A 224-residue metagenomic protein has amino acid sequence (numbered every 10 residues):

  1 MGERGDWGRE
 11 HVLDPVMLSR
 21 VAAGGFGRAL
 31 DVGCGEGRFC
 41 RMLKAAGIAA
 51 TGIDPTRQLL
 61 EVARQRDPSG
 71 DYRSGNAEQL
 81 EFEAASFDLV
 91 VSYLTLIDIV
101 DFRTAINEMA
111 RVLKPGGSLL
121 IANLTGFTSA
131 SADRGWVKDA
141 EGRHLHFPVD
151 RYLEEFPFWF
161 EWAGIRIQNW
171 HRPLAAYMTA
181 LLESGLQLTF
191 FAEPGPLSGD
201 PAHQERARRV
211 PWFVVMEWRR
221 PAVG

Functional and structural regions predicted by a protein language model:
M1-G25, R38-M42, L59-V62: Conserved class I S-adenosyl-L-methionine
R28-V32, E36-Q79: Class I SAM-dependent methyltransferase SAM/SAH-binding core
E78-L89: A short acidic, Gly/Pro-enriched loop at the edge of an enzyme's catalytic core that lines a small-molecule cofactor
L89-F102: A short SAM/SAH-binding and catalytic strip from SAM-dependent methyltransferases
R103-S118: A short glycine-rich, Lys/Arg-flanked "PGG" loop and its adjoining helix->strand segment in the class I
S118-F156: Conserved class I S-adenosyl-L-methionine
F127-R134, E161-A175: Acceptor-substrate binding/catalytic loop of class I
P157, N169-F191: Short alpha-helix
